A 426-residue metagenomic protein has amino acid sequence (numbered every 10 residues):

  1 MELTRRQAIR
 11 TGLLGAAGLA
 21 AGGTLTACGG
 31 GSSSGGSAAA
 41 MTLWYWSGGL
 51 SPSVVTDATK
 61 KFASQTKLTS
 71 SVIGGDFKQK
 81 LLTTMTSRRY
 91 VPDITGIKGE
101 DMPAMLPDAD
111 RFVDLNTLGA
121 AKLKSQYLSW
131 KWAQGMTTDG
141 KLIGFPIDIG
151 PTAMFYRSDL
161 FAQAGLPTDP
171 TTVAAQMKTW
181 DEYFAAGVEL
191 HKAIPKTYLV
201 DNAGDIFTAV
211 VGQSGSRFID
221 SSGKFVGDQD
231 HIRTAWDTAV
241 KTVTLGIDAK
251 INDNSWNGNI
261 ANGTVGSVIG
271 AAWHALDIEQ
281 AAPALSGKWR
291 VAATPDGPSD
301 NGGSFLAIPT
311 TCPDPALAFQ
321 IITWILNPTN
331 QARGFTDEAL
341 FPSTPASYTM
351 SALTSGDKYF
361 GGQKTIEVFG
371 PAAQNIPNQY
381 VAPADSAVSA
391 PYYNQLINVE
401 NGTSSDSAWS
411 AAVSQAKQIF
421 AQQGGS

Functional and structural regions predicted by a protein language model:
E2-A104, L123, A316-L317, T329 (+3 more regions): Conserved N-terminal structural module of periplasmic/extracytoplasmic solute-binding proteins
S64, K241, I247, A281-P342 (+1 more regions): Extracytoplasmic/periplasmic substrate-recognition and gating elements
V72-L81, E100, Q176-E182, A249-N262: Short helix-initiation/N-cap motifs at beta->coil->alpha
D93-G96, G266-A271: Paired acidic/hydrophobic, glycine-rich loop segments that form the ligand-binding mouth/hinge of periplasmic-binding
K98-A153, R290, K358, G370-P371: Hinge/lid segment of periplasmic solute-binding proteins
D101-L106, A272-L285: A ligand-binding cleft/hinge motif common to bilobed small-molecule-binding domains
F184-V188, S222-D253: Glycine-centered hinge/linker elements that transmit conformational signals in sensory and ligand-binding systems
G361-A416: C-terminal capping/gating helix-and-loop segments adjacent to ligand/active sites or protein-protein/ligand interfaces
